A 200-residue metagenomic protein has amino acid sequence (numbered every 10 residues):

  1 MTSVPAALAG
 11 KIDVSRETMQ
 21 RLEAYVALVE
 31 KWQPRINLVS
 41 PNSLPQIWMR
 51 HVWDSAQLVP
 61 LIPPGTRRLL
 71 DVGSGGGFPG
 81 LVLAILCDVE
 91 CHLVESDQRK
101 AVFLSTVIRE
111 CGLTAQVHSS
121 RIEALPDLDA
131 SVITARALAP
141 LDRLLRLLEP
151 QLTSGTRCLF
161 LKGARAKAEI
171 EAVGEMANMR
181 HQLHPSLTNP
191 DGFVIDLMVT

Functional and structural regions predicted by a protein language model:
M1-L70, R99-L113: Class I SAM-dependent transferase core
V29, L83, L161-K162: Residue-level signal for inorganic ion chemistry
A56-A135, L145: Conserved SAM/SAH cofactor-binding pocket of Class I
G75, A137-P140, A164-A166: Short glycine-rich anion-binding loops that position phosphate/pyrophosphate groups of nucleotides and phosphorylated
E90, T114-Q116, R157, N178-Q182: Conserved beta-strand segments of alpha/beta enzyme cores
H92, R165-T200: Active-site capping/gating segments
L145-R157: A short glycine-rich, Lys/Arg-flanked "PGG" loop and its adjoining helix->strand segment in the class I
G155-A166: Conserved beta-strand signature within the Rossmann-like core of class I S-adenosyl-L-methionine
